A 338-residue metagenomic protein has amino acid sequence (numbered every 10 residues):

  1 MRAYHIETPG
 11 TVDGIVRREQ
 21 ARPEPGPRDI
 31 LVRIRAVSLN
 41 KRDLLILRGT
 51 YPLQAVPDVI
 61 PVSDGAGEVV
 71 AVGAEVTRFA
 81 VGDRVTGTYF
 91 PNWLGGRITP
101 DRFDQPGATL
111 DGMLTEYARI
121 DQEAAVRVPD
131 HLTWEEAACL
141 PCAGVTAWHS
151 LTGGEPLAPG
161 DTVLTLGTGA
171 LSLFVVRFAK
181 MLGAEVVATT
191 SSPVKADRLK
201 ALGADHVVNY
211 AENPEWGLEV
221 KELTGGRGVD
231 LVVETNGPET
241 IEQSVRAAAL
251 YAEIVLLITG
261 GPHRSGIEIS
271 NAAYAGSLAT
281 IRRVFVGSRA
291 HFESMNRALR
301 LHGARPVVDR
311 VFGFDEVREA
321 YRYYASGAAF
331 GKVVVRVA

Functional and structural regions predicted by a protein language model:
A21-V37, T50-N92, T109-D111, P129-L132: Glycine-rich beta-strand-centered segment in the early N-terminal region that forms part of a ligand/cofactor-binding
Y89-L166: NAD(P)H dinucleotide-binding glycine-rich loop of Rossmann-like/cofactor-binding domains, especially the beta1-alpha1
R102-F103, L182, K200, T235-R310 (+1 more regions): Glycine-rich phosphate-binding loop and adjacent beta-alpha segment of Rossmann(oid) nucleotide-cofactor-binding
T162-T168, K180-Q243: Adenosine-nucleotide cofactor-binding segment
S172-L173: N-terminal Rossmann-fold NAD(P) dinucleotide-binding loop
G226, A252, G303-V307, R318-A338: C-terminal capping/lid region of NAD(P)-dependent oxidoreductase domains
